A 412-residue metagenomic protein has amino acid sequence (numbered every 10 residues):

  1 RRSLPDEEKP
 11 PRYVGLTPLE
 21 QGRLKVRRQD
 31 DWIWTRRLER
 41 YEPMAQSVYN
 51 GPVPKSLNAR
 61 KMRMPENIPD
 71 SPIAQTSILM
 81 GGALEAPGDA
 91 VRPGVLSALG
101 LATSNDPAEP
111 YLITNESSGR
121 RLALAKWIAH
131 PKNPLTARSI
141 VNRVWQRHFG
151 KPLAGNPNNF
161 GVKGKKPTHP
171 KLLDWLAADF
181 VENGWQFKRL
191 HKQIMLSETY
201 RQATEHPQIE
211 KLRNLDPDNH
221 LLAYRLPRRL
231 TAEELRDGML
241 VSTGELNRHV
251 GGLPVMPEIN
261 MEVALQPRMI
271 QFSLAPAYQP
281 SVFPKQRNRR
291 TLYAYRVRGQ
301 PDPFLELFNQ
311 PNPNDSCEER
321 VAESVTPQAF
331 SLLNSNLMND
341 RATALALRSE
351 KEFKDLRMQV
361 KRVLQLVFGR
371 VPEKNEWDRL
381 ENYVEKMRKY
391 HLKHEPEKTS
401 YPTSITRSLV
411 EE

Functional and structural regions predicted by a protein language model:
R1-Q286, P311, D315-R320, L333 (+1 more regions): Primarily short, surface-exposed interaction patches in extracytoplasmic proteins
R290, Q300-F308: Active-site Gly/Thr loop motif
T291, L332: Active-site-proximal helix/loop microenvironment of the serine DD-peptidase/beta-lactamase transpeptidase fold
E323: Glycine-rich phosphate-binding loop at the start of an alpha helix
